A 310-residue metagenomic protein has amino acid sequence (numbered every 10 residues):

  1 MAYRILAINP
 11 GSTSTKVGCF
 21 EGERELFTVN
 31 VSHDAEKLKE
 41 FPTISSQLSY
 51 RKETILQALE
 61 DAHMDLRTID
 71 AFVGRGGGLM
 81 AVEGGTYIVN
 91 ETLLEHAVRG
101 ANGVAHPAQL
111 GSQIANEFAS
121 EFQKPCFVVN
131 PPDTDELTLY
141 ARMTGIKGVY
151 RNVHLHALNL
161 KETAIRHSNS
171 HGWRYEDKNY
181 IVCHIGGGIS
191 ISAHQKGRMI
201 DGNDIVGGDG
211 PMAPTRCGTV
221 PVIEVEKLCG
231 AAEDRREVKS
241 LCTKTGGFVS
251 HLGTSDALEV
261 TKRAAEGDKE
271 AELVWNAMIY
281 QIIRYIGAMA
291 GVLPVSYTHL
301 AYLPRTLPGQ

Functional and structural regions predicted by a protein language model:
I5-I8, D70-V73, Y180-H184: Short glycine-aspartate micro-motif
I5-S46: Short glycine-rich, Thr/Ser-proximal phosphate-binding strand/loop in the N-terminal lobe of ATP-dependent enzymes
S32-V73: Conserved active-site "lid/cap" helical segment
Q57-I69, H171-W173, I286-S296: Phosphate/pyrophosphate-binding loops at sites that engage ATP/ADP/AMP, CoA/4′-phosphopantetheine, polyphosphate
L59-A108, P125, D133-G145: Short beta-strand-loop/turn "lid" adjacent to the catalytic site in phosphate-handling enzymes
T144-L228: Glycine-rich phosphate-binding loop of actin/hexokinase-like ATP-binding domains
S240-P294: Adenine-nucleotide phosphate-binding core of ATP-dependent small-molecule kinases
T298-P304: Conserved small/polar residues in nucleotide/adenosyl-binding loops
